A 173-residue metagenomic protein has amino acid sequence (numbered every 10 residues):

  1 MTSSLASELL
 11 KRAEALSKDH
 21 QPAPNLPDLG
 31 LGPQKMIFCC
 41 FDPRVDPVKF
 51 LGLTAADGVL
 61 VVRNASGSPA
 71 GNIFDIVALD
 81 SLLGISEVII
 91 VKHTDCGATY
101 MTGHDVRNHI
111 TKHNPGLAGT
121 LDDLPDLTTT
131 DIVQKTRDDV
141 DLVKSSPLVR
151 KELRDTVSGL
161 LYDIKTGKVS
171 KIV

Functional and structural regions predicted by a protein language model:
T2-G32, G67-D75, S81-L83, A98-V173: Divalent-metal-activated hydrolytic enzyme cores
A15-A56: N-terminal short beta-loop-beta anion/metal-coordinating cradle
I37, I90, G167: Divalent metal-coordination and catalytic microenvironments
C40, N64, H93, Y162: Cofactor-binding loop segments of dinucleotide-utilizing enzymes, especially the Rossmann-like FAD- and NAD(P)+-binding
P43-R44, D95-G97: Solvent-exposed loop/turn segments at secondary-structure junctions within structured extracellular/periplasmic domains
D57-A65: Short, basic, glycine/proline-bearing loop/turn elements
G84-H93: Ordered, amphipathic secondary-structure segments that act as subunit-interaction surfaces in large macromolecular
